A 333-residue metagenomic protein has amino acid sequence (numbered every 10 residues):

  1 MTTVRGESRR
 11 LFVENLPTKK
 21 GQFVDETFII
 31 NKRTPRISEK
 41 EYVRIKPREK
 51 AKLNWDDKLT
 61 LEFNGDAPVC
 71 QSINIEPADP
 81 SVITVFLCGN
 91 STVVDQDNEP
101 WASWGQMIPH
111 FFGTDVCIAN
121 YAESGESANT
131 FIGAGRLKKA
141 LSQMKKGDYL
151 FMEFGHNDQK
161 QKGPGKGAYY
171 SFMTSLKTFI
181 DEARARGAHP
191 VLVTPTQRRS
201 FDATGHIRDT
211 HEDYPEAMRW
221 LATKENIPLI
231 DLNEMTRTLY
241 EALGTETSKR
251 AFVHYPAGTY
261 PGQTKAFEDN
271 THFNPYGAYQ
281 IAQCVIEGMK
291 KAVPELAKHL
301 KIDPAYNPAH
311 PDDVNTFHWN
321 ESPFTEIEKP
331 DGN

Functional and structural regions predicted by a protein language model:
M1-N15: Short, surface-exposed beta-strand/strand-loop-strand elements in extracellular ectodomains
V4-E7, G135-I302, H310-T316, E321-F324 (+1 more regions): Alpha-helical cap/lid subdomain in secreted, periplasmic, or secretory-pathway luminal O-acyl-processing enzymes
F12-P47: Extracellular carbohydrate recognition and processing domains and analogous Trp-centered ligand-binding platforms
T18, T92, G125, Q197 (+1 more regions): Residue-level detector of flexible, active-site-proximal loop/helix-junction positions within diverse enzyme catalytic
T27-I29, T60-N64, H189: Residues within well-ordered beta-strands of beta-sheet-rich folds
R33-I83: Non-catalytic propeptide/linker segments at domain boundaries
L61-E123, L137-L150: Serine-esterase "nucleophile elbow" of acetyl-processing enzymes
D95-P100, N120-G135, K160-A168: Acidic/histidine-rich helix-loop elements that form or flank divalent-metal/phosphate-binding sites at the catalytic
